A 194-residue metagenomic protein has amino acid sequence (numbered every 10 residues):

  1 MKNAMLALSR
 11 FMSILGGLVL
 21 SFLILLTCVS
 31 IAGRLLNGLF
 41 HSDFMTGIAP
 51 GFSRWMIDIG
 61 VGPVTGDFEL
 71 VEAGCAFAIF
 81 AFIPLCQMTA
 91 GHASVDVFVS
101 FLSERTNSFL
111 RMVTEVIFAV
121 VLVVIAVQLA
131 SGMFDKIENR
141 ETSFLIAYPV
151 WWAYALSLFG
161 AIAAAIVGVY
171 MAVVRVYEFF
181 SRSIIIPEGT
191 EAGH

Functional and structural regions predicted by a protein language model:
M1-H194: Alpha-helical transmembrane segments and membrane-interface helix-loop junctions in multi-pass membrane proteins
